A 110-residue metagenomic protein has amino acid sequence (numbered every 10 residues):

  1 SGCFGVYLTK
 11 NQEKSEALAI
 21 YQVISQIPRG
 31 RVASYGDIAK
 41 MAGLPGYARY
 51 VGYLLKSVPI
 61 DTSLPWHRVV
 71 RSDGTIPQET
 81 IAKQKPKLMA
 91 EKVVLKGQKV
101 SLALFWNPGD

Functional and structural regions predicted by a protein language model:
Y7-D110: Nucleic acid-binding interface residues in structured DNA/RNA-binding domains, emphasizing the DNA-engaging scaffolds
